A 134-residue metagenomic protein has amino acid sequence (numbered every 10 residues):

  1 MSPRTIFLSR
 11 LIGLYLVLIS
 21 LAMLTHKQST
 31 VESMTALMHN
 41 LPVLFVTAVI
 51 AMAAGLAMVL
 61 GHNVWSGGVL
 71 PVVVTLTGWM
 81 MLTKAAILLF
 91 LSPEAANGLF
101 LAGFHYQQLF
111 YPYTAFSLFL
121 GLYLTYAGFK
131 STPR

Functional and structural regions predicted by a protein language model:
M1-R134: Membrane-interface extramembranous regions
